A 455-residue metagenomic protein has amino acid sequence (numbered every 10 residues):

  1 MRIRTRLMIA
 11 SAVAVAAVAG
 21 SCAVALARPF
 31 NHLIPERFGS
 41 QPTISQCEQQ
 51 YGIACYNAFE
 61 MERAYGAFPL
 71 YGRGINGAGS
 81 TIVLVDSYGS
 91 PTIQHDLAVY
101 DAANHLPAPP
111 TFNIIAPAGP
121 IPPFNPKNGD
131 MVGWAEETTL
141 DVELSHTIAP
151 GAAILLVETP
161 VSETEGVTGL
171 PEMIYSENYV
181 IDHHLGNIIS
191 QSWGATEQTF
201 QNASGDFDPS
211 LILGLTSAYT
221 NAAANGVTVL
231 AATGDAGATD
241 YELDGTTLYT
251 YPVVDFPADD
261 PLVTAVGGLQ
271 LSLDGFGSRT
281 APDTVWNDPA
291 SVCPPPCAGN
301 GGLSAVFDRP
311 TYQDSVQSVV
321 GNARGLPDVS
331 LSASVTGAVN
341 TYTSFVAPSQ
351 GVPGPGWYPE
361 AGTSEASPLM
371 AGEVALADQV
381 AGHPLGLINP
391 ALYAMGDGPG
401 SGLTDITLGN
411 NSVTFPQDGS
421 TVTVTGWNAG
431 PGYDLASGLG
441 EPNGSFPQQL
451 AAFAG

Functional and structural regions predicted by a protein language model:
R2-A27: Secretory targeting and sorting signals
L26-G268, P295-A361, S367, D378-L387 (+3 more regions): Substrate-binding/charge-relay-adjacent region of secreted/lumenal peptidase catalytic domains
L262, G267-D288, V292, N300-G301: Active-site-proximal C-terminal subdomain of hydrolase catalytic domains
V316, D378-L435, N443: An often Trp-containing, charged/polar helix-loop segment at the C-terminal end of enzyme catalytic cores
E373: Walker A/P-loop NTP-binding active-site region of P-loop NTPases, recognizing the glycine-rich GxxxxGKT/S
